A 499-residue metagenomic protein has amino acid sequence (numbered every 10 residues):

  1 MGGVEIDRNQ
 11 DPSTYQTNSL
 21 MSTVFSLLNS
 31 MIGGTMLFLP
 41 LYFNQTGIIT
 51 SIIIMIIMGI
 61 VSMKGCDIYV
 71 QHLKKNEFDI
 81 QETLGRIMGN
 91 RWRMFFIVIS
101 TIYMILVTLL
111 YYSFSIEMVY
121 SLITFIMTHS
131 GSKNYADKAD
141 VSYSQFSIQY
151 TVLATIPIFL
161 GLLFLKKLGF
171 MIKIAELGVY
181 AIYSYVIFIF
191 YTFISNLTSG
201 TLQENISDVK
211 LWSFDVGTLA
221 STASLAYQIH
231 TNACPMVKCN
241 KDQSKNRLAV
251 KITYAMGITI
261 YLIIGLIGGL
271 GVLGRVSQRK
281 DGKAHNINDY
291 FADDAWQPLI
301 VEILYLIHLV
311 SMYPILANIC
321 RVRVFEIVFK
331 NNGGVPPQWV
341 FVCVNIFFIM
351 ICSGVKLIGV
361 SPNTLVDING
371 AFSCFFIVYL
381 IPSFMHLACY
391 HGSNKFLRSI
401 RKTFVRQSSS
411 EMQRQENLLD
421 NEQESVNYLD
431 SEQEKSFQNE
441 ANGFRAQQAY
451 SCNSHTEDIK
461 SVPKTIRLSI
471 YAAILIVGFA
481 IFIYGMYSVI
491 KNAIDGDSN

Functional and structural regions predicted by a protein language model:
Y15-Q16, M21, L73, E77-I97 (+6 more regions): Membrane-interfacial loop- and helix-cap regions that link adjacent transmembrane helices in polytopic membrane proteins
N18-L37, I156, S224-I229, G478-I481: The first (N-terminal) embedded transmembrane alpha-helix
T23-L27, M55-I56, I68, I97-T108 (+3 more regions): Hydrophobic alpha-helical transmembrane segments of multi-pass small-molecule transporters/permeases
G34, G59-I68, T155-F164: Central hydrophobic cores of alpha-helical transmembrane segments in multi-pass inner-membrane proteins across all
L39-G47, L168-G169, K491-N492: Short, hydrophobic transmembrane alpha-helix segments
M55-M88, Y103: Juxtamembrane transmembrane-helix boundary signature
D367-L380, L475-V477: Small-residue-rich transmembrane alpha-helices that serve as helix-helix interface/gating elements in multipass
I466-V489: Final/C-terminal transmembrane alpha-helix of multipass membrane proteins
